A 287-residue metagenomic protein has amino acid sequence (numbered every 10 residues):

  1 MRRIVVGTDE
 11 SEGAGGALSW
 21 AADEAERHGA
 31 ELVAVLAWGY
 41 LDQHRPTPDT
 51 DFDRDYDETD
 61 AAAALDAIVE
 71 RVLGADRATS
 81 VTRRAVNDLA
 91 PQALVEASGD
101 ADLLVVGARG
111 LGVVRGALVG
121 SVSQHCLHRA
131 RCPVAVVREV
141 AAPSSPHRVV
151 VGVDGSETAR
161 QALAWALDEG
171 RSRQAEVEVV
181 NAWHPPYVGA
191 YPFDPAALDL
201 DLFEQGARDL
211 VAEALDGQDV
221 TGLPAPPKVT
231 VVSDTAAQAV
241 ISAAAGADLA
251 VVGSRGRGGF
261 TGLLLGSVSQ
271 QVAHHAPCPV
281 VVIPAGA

Functional and structural regions predicted by a protein language model:
M1-D51, H147-A197, P226-K228, L249 (+1 more regions): Small/aliphatic-rich secondary-structure junction motif
I4-V6, L94, L163, L210 (+1 more regions): Fold-core signature of tandem repeat domains
G13, W20, D51-Y56, E70-L104 (+2 more regions): Structural beta-alpha unit
V33-V35, T82-V86, A135, E178-V180 (+2 more regions): General small-molecule cofactor/ligand-binding pocket signal
D51-A64, A197-L210: A short acidic, glycine-rich active-site loop that binds or catalyzes chemistry on phosphate/adenosine moieties
L103-H125, P146, L249-H275: Glycine-rich, Arg-bearing micro-motifs that act as flexible, cationic patches
G107-A108, V134-E139, V281-P284: Short beta-strand elements of ligand-binding domains
S121-A141: Short, structured interface segments
